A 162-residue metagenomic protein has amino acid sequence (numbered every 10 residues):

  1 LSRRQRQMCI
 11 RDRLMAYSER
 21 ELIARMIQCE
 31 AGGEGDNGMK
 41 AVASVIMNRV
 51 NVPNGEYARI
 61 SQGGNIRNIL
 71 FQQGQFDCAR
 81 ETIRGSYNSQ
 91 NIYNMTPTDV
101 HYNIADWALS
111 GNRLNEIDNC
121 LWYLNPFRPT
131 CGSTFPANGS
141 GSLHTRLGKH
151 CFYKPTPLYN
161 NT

Functional and structural regions predicted by a protein language model:
L1-D12: Single conserved hydrophobic/aromatic residue that forms the stacking wall/gate of nucleotide- or nucleobase-binding
L14-T162: Bacterial extracytoplasmic/cell-wall-associated proteins, especially those involved in peptidoglycan
